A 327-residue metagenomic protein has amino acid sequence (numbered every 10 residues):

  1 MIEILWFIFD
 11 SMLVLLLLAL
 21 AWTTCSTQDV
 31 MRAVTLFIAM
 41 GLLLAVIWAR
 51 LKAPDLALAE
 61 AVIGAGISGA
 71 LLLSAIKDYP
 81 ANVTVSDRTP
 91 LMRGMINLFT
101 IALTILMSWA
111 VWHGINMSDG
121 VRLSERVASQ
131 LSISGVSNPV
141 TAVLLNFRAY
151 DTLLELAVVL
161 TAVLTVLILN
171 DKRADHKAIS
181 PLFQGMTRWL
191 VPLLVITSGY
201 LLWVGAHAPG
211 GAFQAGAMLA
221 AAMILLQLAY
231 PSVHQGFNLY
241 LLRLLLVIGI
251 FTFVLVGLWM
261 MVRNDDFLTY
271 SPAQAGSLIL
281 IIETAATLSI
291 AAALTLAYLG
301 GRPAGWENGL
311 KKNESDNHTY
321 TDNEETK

Functional and structural regions predicted by a protein language model:
M1-K327: Alpha-helical transmembrane segments of multi-pass membrane proteins predominantly involved in bioenergetics
